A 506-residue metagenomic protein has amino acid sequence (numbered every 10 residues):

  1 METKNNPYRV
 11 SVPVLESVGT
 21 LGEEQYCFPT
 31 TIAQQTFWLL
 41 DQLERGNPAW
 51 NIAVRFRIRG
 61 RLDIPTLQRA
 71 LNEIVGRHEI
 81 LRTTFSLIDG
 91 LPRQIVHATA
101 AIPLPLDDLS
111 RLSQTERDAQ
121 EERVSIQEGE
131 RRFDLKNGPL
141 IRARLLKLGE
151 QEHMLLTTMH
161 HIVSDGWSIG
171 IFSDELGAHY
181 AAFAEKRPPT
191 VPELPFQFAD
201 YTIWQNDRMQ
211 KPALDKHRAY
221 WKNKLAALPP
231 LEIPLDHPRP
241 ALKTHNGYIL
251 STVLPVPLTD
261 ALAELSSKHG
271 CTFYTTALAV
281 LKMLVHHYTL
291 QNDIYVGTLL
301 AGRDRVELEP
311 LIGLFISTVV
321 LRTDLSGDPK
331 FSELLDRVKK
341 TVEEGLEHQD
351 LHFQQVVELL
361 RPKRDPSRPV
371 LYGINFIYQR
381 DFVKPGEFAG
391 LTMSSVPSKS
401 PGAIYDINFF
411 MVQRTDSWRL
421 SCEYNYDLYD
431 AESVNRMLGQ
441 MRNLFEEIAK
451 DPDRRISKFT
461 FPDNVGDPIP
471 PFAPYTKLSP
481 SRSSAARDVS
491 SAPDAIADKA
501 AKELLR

Functional and structural regions predicted by a protein language model:
M1-P29, N206, P238-P240, D328 (+6 more regions): Flexible, non-catalytic linker and terminal segments flanking ANL/adenylate-forming cores
E2, A33-R59, I88-L112, E128 (+9 more regions): Acyl/amide activation-and-transfer machinery of modular secondary-metabolite enzymes
Y8-R9, P13-A100, L112-R208, N223-P234 (+3 more regions): Acyl-group handoff/entry surfaces in thioester-processing enzymes
E24-Y26, L43-N51, E79-I80, Q151-E152 (+7 more regions): His-Asp-centered acyl/peptidyl-transfer active-site segments
Q25-Q42, D118-R123, I169-G170, D215-A219 (+5 more regions): AMP-binding/adenylate-forming domain of the ANL superfamily
L40-N51, D89, P192, L214-C271 (+2 more regions): Flexible, P/S/T/G-rich "lid" or insertion loops adjacent to the active sites of thioester-utilizing
N51, T66, W167, I171 (+4 more regions): Short amphipathic alpha-helical face segments that pack within enzyme cores and frequently flank/anchor catalytic
G60-P65, Q114-A119, D165-G166, K211-D215 (+8 more regions): Short, solvent-exposed loop/helix junctions and linker helices that flank or host conserved functional motifs
